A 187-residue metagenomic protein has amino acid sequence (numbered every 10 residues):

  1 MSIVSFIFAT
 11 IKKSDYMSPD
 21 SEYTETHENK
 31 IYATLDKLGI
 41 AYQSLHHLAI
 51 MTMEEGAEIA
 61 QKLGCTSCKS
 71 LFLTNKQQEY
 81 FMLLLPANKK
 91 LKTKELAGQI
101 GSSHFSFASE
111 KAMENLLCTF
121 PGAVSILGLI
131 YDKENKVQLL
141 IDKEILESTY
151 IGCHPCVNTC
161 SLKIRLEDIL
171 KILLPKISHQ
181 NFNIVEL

Functional and structural regions predicted by a protein language model:
S2-L187: Extended, low-hydrophobicity, polar/charged segments
